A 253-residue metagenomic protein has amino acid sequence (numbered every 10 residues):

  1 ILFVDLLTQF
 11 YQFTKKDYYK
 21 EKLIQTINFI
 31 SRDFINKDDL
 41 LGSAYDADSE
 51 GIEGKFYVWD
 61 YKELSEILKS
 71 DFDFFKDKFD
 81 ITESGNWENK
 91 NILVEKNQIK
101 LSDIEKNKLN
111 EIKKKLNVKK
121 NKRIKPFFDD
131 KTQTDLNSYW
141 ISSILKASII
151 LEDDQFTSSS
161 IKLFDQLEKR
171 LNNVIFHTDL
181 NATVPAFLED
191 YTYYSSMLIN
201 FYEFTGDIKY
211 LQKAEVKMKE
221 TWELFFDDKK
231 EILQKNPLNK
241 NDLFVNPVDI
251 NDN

Functional and structural regions predicted by a protein language model:
I1-N253: Glycan-recognition and catalytic cores of secretory/periplasmic carbohydrate-active enzymes
